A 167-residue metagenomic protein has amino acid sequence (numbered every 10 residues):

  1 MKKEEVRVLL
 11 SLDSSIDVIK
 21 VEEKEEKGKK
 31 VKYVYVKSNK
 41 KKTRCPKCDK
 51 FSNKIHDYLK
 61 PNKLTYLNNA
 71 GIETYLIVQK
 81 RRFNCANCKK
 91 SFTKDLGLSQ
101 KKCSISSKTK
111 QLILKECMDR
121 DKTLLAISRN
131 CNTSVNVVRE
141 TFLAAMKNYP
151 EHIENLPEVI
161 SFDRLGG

Functional and structural regions predicted by a protein language model:
M1-K90, L96: Short, conserved DNA-binding cores of transcription-related domains
K63-G167: Short, positively charged, Gly/Tyr-enriched micro-motifs that form contact patches at catalytic or ligand/partner
